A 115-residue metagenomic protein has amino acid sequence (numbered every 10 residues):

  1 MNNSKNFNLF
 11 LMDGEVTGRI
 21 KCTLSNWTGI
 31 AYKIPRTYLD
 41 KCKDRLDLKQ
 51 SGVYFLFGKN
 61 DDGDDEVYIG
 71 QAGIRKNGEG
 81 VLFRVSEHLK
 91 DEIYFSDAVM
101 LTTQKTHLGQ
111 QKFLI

Functional and structural regions predicted by a protein language model:
M1-G80: GIY-YIG nuclease catalytic motif and its immediate N-terminal context
G73-I115: Conserved short loop/helix modules at catalytic or binding sites in compact beta-alpha or helix-hairpin-helix contexts
